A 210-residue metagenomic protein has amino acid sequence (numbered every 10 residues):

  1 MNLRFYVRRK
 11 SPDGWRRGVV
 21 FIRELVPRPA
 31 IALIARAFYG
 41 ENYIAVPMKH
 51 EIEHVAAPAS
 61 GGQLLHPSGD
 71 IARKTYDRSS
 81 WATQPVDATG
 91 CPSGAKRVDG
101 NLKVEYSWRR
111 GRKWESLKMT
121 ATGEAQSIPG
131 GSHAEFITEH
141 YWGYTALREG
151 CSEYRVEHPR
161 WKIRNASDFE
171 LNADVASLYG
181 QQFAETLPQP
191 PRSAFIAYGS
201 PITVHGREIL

Functional and structural regions predicted by a protein language model:
N2-L210: Internal, well-folded beta-alpha domain core
